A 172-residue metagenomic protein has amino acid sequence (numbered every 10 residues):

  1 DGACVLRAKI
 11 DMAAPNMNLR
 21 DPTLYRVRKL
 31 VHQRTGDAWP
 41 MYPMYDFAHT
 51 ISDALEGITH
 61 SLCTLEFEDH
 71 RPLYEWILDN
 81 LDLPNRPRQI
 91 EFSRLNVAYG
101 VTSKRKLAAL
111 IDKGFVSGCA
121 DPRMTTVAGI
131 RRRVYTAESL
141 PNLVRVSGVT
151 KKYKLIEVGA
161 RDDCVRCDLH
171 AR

Functional and structural regions predicted by a protein language model:
D1-K106, V165-R172: Active-site cores that bind ATP or allylic diphosphates and position pyrophosphate for catalysis
P43-F47, K113, V134: N-proximal short alpha-helices
T50-T59, N85-R86, K106-L110, S117-M124 (+1 more regions): Short acidic (Asp/Glu) and glycine-rich catalytic loops that position anionic groups and cofactors
L62-C63, G114-F115, A128-G129: A generic structural signal for short
L78, L110-I111, I130, V144: Hydrophobic alpha-helix position signal
V101, I111-G114: Short, flexible segments with low predicted structural confidence
G118-R172: Extended, domain-scale alpha-helical bundle/helix-rich regions
